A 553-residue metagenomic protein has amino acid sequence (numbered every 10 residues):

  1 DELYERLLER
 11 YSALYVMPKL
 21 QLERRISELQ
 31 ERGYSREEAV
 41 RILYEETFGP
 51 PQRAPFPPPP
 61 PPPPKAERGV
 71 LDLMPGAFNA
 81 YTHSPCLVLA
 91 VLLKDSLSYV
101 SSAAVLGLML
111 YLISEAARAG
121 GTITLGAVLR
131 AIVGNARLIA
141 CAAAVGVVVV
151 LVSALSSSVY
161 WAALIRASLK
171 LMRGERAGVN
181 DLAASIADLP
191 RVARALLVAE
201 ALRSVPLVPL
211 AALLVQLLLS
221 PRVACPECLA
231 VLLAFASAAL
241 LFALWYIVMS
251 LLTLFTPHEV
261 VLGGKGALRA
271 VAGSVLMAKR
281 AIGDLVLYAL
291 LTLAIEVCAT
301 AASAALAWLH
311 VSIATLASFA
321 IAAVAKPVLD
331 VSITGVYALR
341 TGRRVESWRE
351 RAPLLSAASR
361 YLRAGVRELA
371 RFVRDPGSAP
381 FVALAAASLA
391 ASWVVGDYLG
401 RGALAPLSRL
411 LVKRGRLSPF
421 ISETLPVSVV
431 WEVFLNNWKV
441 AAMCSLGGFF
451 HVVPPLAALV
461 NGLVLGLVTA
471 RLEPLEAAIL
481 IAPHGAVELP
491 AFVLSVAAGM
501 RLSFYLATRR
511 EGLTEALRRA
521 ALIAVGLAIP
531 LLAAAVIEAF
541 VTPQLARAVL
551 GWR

Functional and structural regions predicted by a protein language model:
D1-P58: C-terminal alpha-helical interaction appendages
P57-A80, R173-R176, V261-V271, R351-L369 (+1 more regions): Short, membrane-interfacial amphipathic segments enriched in basic
P60-S114, R176-V179, F242-W308: Nonpolar helix-loop interface/hinge motif
P64-A66, V100, I139-E175, C228-L268 (+3 more regions): Selective recognition of hydrophobic, aromatic-rich stretches within alpha-helical transmembrane segments of polytopic
P75-V88, L276, S359-A379, R510-T514: Cytosolic juxtamembrane amphipathic/interface segments immediately preceding and feeding into a transmembrane helix
S101-S153, L207-Y246, A299-K326, G400-R409 (+2 more regions): Membrane-helix interface segments in multi-pass membrane proteins
S237-L240, F255, L268, A272 (+1 more regions): Hydrophobic alpha-helical transmembrane segments and adjacent short intramembrane/lumenal linkers of inner/organellar
D375-L407: N-terminal signal-anchor transmembrane alpha helix
